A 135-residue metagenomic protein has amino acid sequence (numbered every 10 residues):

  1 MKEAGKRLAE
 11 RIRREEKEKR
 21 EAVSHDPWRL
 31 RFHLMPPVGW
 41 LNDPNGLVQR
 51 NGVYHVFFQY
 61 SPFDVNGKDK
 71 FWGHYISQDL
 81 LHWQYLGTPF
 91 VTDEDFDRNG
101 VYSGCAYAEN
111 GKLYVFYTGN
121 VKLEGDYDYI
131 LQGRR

Functional and structural regions predicted by a protein language model:
M1-R135: Beta-rich carbohydrate-recognition and catalytic domains
